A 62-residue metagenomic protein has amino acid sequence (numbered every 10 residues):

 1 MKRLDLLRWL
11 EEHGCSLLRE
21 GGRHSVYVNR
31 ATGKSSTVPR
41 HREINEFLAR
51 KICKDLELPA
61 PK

Functional and structural regions predicted by a protein language model:
M1-G14: Polyanion-binding surface elements
H13, R30-K62: C-terminal structural segments of small proteins and small subunits
H13-N29: Major-groove DNA-recognition helix of helix-turn-helix-type DNA-binding domains
